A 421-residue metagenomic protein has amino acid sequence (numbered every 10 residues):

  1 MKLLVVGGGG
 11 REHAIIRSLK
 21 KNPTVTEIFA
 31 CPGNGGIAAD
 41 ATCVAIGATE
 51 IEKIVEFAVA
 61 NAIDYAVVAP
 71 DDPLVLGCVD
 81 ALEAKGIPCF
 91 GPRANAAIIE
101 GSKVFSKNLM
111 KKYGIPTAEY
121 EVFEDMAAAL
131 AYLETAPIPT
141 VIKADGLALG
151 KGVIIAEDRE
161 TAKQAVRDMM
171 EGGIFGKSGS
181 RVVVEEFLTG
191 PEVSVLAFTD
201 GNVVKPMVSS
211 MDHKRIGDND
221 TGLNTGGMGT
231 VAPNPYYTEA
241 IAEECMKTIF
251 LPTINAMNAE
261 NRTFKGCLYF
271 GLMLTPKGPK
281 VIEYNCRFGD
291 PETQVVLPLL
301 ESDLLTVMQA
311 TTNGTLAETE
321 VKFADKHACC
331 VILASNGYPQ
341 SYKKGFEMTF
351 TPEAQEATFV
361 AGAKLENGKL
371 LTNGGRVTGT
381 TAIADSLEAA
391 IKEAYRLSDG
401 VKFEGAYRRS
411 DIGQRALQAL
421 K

Functional and structural regions predicted by a protein language model:
M1-A94: ATP-binding N-terminal substructure of ATP-dependent carboxylate-amine bond-forming enzymes
L4-V5, E100-R181, P235, E239-L251: Active-site nucleotide/adenylate-binding loops and adjacent lid/helix of ATP-dependent enzymes
K21, G36-A38, A60, F90 (+13 more regions): Solvent-exposed alpha-helices and their adjacent loops that cap or buttress functional pockets in soluble metabolic
A38-A41, V55, I98-V104, G217-D218: Short, charged, surface-exposed secondary-structure boundary motifs
G152, A156-E292: Internal nucleotide-binding/catalytic subdomain
M246-L268, N285-E353: Active-site "cap" helix and flanking loop/linker of ATP-utilizing ligase/carboxylase catalytic domains
A310-K421: Peripheral (often C-terminal) accessory segments that flank ATP-dependent C-N-forming ligase machineries
